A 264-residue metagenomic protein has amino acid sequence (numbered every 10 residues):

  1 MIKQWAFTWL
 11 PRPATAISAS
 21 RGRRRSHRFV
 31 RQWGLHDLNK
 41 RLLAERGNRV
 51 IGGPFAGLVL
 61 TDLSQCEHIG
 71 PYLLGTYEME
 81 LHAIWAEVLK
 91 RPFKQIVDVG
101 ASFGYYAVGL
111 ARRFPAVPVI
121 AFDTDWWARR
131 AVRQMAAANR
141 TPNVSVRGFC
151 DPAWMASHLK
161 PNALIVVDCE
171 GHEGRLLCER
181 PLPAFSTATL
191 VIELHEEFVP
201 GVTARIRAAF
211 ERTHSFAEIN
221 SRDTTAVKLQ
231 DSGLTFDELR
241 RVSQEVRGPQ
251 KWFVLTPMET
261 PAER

Functional and structural regions predicted by a protein language model:
M1-F122, W127-M135, N139, N143 (+2 more regions): S-adenosyl-L-methionine
Q95, A101-F103, R129, V144-R205: Active-site segment flanking the S-adenosylmethionine/decSAM binding pocket in AdoMet-dependent transferases
P115, S186, R212-S215: Proline-centered flexible-loop/turn and helix-kink motifs
Q134-M135, A204-F210: Short, aromatic/basic amphipathic alpha-helical patches
N139, A184-S186, A209: Residue-level signature of transmembrane alpha-helix interfaces in integral membrane proteins
R207-N220: Conserved Class I S-adenosyl-L-methionine
